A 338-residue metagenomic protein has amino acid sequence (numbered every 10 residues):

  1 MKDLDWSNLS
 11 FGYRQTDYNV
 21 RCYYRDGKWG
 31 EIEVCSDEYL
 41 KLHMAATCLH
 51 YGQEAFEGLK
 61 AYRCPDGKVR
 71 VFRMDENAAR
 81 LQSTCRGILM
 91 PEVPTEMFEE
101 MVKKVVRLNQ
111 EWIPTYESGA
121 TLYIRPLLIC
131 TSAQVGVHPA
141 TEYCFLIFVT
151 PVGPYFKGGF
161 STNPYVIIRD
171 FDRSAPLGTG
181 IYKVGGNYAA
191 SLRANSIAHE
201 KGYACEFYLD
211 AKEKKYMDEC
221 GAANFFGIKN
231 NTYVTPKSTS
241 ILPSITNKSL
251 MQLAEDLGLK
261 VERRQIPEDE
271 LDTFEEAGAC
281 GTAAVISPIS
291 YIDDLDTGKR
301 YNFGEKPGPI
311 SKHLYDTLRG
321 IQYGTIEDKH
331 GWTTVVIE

Functional and structural regions predicted by a protein language model:
M1-V105, L127, Q134-E338: Helix-start/capping segments and mature chain N-termini
I113-P114, V137: Short boundary motifs at domain starts and secondary-structure transition points
P114-R125, I129: Extended, Lys/Arg-enriched charged tracts that mediate electrostatic binding to polyanionic substrates
